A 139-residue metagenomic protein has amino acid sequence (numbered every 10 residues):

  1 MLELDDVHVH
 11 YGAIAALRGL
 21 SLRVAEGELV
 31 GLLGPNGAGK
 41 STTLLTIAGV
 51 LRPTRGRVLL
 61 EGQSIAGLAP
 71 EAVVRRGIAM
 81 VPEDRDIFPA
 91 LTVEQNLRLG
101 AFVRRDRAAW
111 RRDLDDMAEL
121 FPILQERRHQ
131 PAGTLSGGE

Functional and structural regions predicted by a protein language model:
I14-A15, E71-A72: Short coil-to-beta microelement around the adenine-binding A-loop and adjacent beta1/P-loop entry of ABC ATPase
V30-P35: The feature captures the beta-strand-to-loop junction immediately N-terminal to the Walker
A48: Helix-to-loop junction immediately C-terminal to a conserved catalytic motif
G56-Q63, R76, A109-L114: Conserved ABC transporter NBD signature motif
A90-R98, R128: Short coil-to-helix segment of the ABC ATPase nucleotide-binding domain corresponding to the Q-loop/switch region
P131-L135, E139: Conserved ABC ATPase signature
